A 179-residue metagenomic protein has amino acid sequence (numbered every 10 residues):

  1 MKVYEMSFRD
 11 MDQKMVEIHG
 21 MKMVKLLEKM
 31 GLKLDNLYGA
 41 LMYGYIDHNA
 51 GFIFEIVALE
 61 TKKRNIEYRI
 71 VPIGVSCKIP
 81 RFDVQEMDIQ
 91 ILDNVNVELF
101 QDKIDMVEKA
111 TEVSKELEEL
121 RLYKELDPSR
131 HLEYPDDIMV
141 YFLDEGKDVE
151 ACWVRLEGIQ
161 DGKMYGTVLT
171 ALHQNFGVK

Functional and structural regions predicted by a protein language model:
M1-W153, E157-K179: Mixed-charge, low-complexity intrinsically disordered regions
